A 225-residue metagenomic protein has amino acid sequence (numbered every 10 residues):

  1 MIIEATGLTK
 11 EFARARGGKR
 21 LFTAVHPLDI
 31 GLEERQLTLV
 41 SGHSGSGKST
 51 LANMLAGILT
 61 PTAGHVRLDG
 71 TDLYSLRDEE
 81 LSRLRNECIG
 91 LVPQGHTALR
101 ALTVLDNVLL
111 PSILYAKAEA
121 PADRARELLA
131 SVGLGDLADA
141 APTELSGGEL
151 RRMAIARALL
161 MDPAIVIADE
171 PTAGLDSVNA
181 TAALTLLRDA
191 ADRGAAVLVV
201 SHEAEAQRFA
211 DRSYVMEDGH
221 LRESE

Functional and structural regions predicted by a protein language model:
A13-G17, L109-A122, S131: ABC-type ATPase nucleotide-binding domains, specifically the catalytic core motifs of the NBD
K19, L73-G90, D192: ABC ATPase NBD coupling module
A56: Helix-to-loop junction immediately C-terminal to a conserved catalytic motif
G64-D72: Conserved ABC transporter NBD signature motif
A141-L145, E149: Conserved ABC ATPase signature
L160-A164: A short, proline-enriched helix->beta-strand linker immediately N-terminal to the Walker B motif in ABC-type P-loop
V166-D169: Catalytic Walker B motif of ABC-type/P-loop ATPase nucleotide-binding domains
